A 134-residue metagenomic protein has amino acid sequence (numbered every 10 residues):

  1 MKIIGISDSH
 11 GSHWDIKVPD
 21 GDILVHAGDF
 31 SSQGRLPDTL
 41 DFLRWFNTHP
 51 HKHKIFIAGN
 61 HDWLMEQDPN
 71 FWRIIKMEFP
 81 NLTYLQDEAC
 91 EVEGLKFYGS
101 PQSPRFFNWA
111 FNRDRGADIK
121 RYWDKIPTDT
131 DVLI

Functional and structural regions predicted by a protein language model:
M1-I3: Extreme N-terminal starter segment of soluble prokaryotic enzymes
I6-V92: Core catalytic region of metal-dependent phosphoesterases/phosphodiesterases, especially metallo-beta-lactamase-like
G21-I23, F56, D68, P80 (+1 more regions): Active-site-proximal loop/helix segment associated with metal-binding centers of metalloenzymes
